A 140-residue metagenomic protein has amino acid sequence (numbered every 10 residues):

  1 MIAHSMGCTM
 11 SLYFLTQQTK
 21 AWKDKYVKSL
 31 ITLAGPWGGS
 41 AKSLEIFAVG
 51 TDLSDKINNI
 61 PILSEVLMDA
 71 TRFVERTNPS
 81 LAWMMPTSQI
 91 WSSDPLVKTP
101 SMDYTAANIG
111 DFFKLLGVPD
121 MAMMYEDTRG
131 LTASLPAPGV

Functional and structural regions predicted by a protein language model:
I2-G7, S11: Gly/Ala-rich beta-loop-alpha elbow adjacent to hydrolase catalytic centers
Y13-Q17: Active-site signature of alpha/beta-hydrolase-fold catalytic machinery across serine- and Asp/Cys-nucleophile hydrolases
K20-V140: Helical cap/lid subdomain of alpha/beta-hydrolase-fold lipid enzymes that gates access to the catalytic pocket
